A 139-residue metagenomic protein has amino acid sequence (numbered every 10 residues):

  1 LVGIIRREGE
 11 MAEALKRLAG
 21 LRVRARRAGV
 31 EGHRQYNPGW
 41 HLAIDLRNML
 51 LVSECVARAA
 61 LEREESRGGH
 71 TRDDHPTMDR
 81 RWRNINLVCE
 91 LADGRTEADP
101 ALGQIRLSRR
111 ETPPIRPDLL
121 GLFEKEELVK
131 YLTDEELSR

Functional and structural regions predicted by a protein language model:
L1-R139: Glycine- and aromatic-enriched mobile tails/lids
